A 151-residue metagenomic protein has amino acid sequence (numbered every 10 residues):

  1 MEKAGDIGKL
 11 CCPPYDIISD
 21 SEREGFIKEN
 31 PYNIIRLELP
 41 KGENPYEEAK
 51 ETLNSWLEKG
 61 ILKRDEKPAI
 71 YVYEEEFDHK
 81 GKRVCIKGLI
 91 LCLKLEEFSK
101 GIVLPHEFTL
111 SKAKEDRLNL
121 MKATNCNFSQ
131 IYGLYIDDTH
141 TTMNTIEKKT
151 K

Functional and structural regions predicted by a protein language model:
M1-K151: A cross-family signal for N-terminal binding/gating loops and helix N-caps that shape access to the active site
